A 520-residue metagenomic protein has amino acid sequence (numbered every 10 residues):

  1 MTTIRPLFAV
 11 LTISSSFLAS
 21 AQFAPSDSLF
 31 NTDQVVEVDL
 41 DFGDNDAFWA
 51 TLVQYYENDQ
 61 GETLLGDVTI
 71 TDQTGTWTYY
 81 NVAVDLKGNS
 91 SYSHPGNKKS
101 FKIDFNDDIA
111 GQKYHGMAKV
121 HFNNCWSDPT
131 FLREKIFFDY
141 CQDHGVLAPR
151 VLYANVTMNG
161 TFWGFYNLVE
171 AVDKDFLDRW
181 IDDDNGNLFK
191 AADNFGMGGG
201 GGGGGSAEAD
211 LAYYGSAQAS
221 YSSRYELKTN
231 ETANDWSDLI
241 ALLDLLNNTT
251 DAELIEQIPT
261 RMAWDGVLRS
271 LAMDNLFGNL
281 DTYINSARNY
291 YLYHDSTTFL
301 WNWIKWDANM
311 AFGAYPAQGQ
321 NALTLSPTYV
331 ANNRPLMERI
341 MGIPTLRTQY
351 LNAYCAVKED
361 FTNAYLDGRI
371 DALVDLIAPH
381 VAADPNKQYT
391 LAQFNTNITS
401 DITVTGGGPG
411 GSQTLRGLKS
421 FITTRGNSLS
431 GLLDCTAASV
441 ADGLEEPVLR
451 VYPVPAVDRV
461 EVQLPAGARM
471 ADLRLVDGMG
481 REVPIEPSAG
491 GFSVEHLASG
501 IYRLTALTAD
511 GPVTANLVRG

Functional and structural regions predicted by a protein language model:
M1-Q22: Bacterial Sec-dependent N-terminal signal peptides
Q22-T63: N-terminal module-boundary/linker segments of secreted carbohydrate-active enzymes
S26-L29, D33-V36, D46-F48, Y80 (+4 more regions): Middle-to-C-terminal accessory/interaction subdomains
L64-N124: Conserved oxyanion/phosphate-binding beta-strand-loop segments in alpha/beta enzyme cores
G66, K99-F101, L152, R469-L473: Short beta-strand/loop motifs in extracellular/secreted proteins, especially within beta-sandwich accessory domains
S100-A110, M117, H121-C125, H144-P149 (+3 more regions): Internal "kinase-insert"/substrate-recognition segments embedded within catalytic cores of ATP-dependent enzymes
H144-N155, T282: Short, well-structured beta-strand/strand-turn elements
L444-Y452, A456-G520: C-terminal outer-membrane/trafficking sorting elements
